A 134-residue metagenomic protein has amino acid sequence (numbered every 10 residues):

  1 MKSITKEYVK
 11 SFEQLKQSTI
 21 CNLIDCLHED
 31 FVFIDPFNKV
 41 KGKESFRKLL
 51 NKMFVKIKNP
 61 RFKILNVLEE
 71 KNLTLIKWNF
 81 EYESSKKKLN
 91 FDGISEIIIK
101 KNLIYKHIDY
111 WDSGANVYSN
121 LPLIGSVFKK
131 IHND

Functional and structural regions predicted by a protein language model:
K2-E29: Short acidic-aromatic low-complexity motifs
I4-V9, K43, R47, L75 (+2 more regions): Generic alpha-helical hydrophobic packing signal
E7, N22, S45, N116 (+1 more regions): Exposed alpha-helical structural elements
Y8, F31-F33, F46, W78-Y82 (+1 more regions): Aromatic side chains
S11-Q14, F37-K39, E81-E83: Short histidine/acidic/glycine/proline-rich micro-motifs that form metal- and phosphate-coordinating active-site loops
C21, H28-K71: A solvent-exposed, acidic/Ser-Thr-rich amphipathic alpha-helical stretch
V55-R61, L65-D134: A beta-strand edge to alpha-helix "cap/lid" segment located at domain peripheries
